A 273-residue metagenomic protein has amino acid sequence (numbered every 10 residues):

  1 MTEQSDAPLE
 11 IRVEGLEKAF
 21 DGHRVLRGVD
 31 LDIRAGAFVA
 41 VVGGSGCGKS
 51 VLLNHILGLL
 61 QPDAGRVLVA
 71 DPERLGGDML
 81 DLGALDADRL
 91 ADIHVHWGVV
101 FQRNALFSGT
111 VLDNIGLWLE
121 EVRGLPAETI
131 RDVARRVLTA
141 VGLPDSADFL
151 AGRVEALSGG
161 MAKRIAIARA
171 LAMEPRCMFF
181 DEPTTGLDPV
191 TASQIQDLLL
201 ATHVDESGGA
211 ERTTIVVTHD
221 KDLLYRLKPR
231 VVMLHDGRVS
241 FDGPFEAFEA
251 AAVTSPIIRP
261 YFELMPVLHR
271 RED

Functional and structural regions predicted by a protein language model:
L57: Helix-to-loop junction immediately C-terminal to a conserved catalytic motif
E128-D148: Conserved ABC ATPase "signature" region
R153-L157, M161: Conserved ABC ATPase signature
E174: Conserved catalytic motifs of ABC-family nucleotide-binding domains
M178-D181: Catalytic Walker B motif of ABC-type/P-loop ATPase nucleotide-binding domains
S193-G209: Helical segment within the ABC ATPase nucleotide-binding domain
R238-F262: Conserved beta-strand-loop-alpha-helix hinge in the C-terminal portion of ABC ATPase nucleotide-binding domains
